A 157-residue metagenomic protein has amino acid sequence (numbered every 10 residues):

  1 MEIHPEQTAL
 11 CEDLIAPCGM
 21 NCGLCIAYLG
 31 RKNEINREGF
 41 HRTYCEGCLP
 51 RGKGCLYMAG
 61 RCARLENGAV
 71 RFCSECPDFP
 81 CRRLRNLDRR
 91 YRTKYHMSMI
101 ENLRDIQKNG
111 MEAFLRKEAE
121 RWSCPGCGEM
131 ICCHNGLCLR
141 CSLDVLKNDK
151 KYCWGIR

Functional and structural regions predicted by a protein language model:
E2-Q7, G23-K32, L56-G60, L103-M111 (+1 more regions): Short Cys/His-rich Zn2+-coordinating modules
A9-A16, E34-F40, P50-G54, L65-N67 (+2 more regions): Short, flexible, mixed-charge glycine/proline-rich loop motifs that serve as phosphate/nucleic-acid-contacting
C11, N33-N36, Y44-C48, F79 (+2 more regions): Charge-rich, low-complexity N-terminal segments
I26, L49, A63-E66, P77-P80 (+3 more regions): Cys/His-coordinated zinc-binding microdomains
R31, G54-C55, R82, C133-H134 (+1 more regions): Short, non-ligating residues that shape and space the ligands of small metal-coordination modules and catalytic
E34-R42, N86-E112: Short, surface-exposed polybasic-and-hydrophobic patches located at secondary-structure transitions
C45, A59, C73, C124-C127 (+1 more regions): Short cysteine-rich clusters marking metal-coordination/redox-active sites
S142-Y152: Short Cys/His-rich micro-motifs in 6-15 aa windows
